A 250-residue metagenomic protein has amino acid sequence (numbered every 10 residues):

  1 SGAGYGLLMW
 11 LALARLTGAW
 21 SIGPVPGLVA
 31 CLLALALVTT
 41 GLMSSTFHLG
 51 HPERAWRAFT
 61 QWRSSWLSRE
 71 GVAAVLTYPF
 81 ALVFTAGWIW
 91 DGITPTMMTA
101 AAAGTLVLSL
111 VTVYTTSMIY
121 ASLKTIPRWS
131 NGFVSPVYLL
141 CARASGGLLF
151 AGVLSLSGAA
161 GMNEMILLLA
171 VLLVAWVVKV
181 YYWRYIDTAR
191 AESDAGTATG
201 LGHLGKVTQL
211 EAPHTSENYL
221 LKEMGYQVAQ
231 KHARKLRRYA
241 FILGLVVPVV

Functional and structural regions predicted by a protein language model:
S1-G2, A19, W62-W66, V72-V250: Long, contiguous internal "core" modules enriched in hydrophobic/ aromatic residues
S1-R15, G27-R54, E70-I89, L110-S117: Transmembrane-helix bundle segments that line or gate the permeation/cavity pathway in multi-pass membrane proteins
R54-S64: Short amphipathic alpha-helical coupling elements at transmembrane boundaries
